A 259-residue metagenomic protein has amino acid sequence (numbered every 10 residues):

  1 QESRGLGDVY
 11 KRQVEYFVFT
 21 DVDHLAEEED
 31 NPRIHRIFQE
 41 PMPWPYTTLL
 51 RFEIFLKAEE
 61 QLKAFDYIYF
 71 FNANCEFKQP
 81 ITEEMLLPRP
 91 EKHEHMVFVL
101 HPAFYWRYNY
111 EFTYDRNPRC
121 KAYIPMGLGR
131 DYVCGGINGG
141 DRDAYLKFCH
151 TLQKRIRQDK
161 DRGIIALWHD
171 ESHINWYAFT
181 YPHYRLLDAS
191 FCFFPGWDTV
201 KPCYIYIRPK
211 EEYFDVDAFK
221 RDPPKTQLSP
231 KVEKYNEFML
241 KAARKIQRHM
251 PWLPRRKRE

Functional and structural regions predicted by a protein language model:
Q1-Y10: Single conserved hydrophobic/aromatic residue that forms the stacking wall/gate of nucleotide- or nucleobase-binding
V14-V22: Short beta-strand/loop segment that forms part of the nucleotide-sugar
V22-L25, P41-M42, C75-F77, A103-Y105 (+3 more regions): Short, solvent-exposed loop/turn segments at secondary-structure junctions
L25-F65: Active-site-proximal specificity loops/subdomain of glycosyltransferases
F65-N74: Short beta-strand-to-loop acidic/aromatic patch adjacent to the donor-nucleotide binding site
K78-R116: Conserved donor-nucleotide/metal-binding helix-loop-beta segment in metal-dependent transferases, i.e., the alpha-helix
I124-E211: Catalytic core and acceptor-binding pocket of nucleotide-sugar-dependent glycosyltransferases
A178-R258: C-terminal catalytic/acceptor-binding lobe
